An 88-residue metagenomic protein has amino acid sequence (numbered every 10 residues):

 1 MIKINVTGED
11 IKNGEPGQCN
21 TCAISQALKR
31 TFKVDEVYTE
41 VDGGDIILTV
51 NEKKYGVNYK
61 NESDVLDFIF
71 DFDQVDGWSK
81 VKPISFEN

Functional and structural regions predicted by a protein language model:
M1-N88: Domain-length accessory/inserted modules outside core catalytic folds
